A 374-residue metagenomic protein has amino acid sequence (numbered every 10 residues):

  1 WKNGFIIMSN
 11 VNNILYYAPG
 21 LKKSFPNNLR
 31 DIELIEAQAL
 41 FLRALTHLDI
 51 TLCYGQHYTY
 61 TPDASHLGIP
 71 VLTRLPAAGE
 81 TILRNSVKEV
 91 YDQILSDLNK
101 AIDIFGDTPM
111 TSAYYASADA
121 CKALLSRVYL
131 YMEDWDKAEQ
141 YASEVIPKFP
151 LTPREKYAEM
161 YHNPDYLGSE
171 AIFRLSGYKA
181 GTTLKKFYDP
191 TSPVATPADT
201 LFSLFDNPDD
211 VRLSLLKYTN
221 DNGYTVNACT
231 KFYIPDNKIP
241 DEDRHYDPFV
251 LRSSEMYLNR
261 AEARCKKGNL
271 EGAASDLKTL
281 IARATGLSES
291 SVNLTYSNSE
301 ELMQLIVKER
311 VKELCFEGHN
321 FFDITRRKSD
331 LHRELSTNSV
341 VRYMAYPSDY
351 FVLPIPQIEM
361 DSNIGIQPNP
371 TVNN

Functional and structural regions predicted by a protein language model:
W1-Y54, N85, D103-T108, D243-P248 (+3 more regions): Conserved, well-structured interaction surfaces
M8-V11, L48, Y91, L98 (+3 more regions): Inward-facing hydrophobic residues that define packing positions of alpha-helical scaffold repeats
N28-R30, C53-K88, D92: Short coil/linker segments at helix-helix boundaries
Y115, K137-S254, G286-N293, S299 (+5 more regions): Hydrophobic-face positions in mid-chain alpha helices that act as interaction patches
